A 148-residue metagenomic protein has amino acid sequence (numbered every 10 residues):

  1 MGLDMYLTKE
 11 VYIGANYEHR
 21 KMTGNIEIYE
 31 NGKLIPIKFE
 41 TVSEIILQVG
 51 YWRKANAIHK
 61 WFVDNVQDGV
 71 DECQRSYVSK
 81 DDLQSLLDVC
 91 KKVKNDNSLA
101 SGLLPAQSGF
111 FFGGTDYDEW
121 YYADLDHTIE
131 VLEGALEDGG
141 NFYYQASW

Functional and structural regions predicted by a protein language model:
M1-W148: Acidic (Asp/Glu-rich) sequence patches and key acidic residues that form negatively charged surfaces used
